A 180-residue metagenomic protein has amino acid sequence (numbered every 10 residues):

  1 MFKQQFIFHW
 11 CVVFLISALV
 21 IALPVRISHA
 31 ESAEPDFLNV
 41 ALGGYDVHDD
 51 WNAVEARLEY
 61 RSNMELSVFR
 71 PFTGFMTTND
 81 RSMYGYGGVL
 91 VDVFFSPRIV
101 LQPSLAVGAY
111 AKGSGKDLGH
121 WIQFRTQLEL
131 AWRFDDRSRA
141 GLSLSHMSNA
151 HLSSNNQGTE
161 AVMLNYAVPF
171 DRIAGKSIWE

Functional and structural regions predicted by a protein language model:
M1-E34, D171-E180: Cleavable N-terminal export/targeting peptides
S28-N63, R172-S177: Outer-membrane beta-barrel initiation region
L38, E65-R70, P97-L101, D136-L142 (+1 more regions): Repeated loop/turn-to-beta-strand initiation elements of outer-membrane beta-barrel proteins
L38, N52-L58, F69-P71, M83-V89 (+2 more regions): Hydrophobic, lipid-facing positions within transmembrane beta-strands of outer-membrane proteins
V40-G44, T73-T77, P103-A109, L142-H146: Transmembrane beta-barrel strands of outer-membrane/channel proteins
G44-V54, F75-Y86, G113-W121, H151-T159: Solvent-exposed loop/turn segments connecting transmembrane beta-strands in outer-membrane beta-barrel proteins
V54, Q157-E180: Outer-membrane beta-barrel "beta-signal"
Y60-M64, V91-V93, W132, H146 (+1 more regions): Residue-level signature of outer-membrane beta-barrel architecture
